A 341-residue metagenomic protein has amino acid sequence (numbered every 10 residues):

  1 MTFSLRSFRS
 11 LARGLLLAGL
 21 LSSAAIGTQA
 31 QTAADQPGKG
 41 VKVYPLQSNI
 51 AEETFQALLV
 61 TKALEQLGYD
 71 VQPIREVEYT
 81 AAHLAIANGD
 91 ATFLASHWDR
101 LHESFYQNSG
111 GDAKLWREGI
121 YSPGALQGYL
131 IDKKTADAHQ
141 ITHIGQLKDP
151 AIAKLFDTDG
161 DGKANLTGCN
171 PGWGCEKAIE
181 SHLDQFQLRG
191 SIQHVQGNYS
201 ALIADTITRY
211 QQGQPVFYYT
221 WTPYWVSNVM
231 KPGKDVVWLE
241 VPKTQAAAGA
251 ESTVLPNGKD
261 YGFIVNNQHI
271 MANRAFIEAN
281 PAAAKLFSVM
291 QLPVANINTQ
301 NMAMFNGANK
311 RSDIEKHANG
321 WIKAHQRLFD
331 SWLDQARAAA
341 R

Functional and structural regions predicted by a protein language model:
G38-E52, Y69-R75, K163-T167, F287: Short, well-ordered beta-strand elements
I50-A51, Y69-L84, H194-D205: Short helix-initiation/N-cap motifs at beta->coil->alpha
A57, I74-A113, D205, W225-K231: Pocket-flanking alpha-helical
V60-G68, K154-I192: Ligand-binding cleft/hinge of the Venus flytrap
A91-A95, N170-T244: Ligand-binding pocket segment of bilobal, Venus flytrap-like solute-binding proteins
K114-G168: A conserved helix-loop-strand patch within extracytoplasmic ligand-binding domains of the periplasmic binding
L126-D137, T253, N267-A279, A303: A bilobed periplasmic-binding-protein/Venus flytrap-type ligand-binding module shared by bacterial periplasmic
F276-I277, A284-R341: C-terminal functional modules
